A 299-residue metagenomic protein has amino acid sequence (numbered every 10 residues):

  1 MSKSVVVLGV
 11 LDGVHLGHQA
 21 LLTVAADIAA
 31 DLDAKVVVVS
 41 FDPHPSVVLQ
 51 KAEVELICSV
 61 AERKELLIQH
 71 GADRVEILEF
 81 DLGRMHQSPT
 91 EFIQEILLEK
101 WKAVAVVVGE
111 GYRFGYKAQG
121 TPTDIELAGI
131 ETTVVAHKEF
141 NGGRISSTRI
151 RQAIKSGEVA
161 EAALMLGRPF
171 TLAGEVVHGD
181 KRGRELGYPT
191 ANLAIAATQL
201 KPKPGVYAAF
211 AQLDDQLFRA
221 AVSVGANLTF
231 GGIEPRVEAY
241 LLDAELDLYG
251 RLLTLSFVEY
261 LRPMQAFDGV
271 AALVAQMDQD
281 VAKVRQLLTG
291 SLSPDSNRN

Functional and structural regions predicted by a protein language model:
S2-S59: N-terminal catalytic cores of NTP/NDP-binding nucleotidyl/phosphoryl-transfer enzymes
H15, L67, V106, A162 (+2 more regions): Residue-level signal for inorganic ion chemistry
A20, V24, E62, E161-R168 (+1 more regions): A non-catalytic, amphipathic alpha-helix used as a structural packing/dimerization or gating element in enzyme scaffolds
K35-V37, R74, A105, T133 (+2 more regions): A structural signal for isolated positions on well-ordered beta-strands in alpha/beta enzyme cores
V39-F41, L78-F80, V135-H137, G179: Conserved beta-strand termini and adjacent loop/short-helix elements that scaffold enzyme active sites in alpha/beta
P45-I130: N-terminal Rossmann-like or analogous alpha/beta NTP/dinucleotide-binding catalytic cores that position adenine
T121, E131-G225: Glycine-rich, Lys/Arg-enriched anion-binding loops that position phosphate/diphosphate groups for phosphoryl
G179-N299: Phosphate/ribose-recognition catalytic cores of enzymes acting on nucleotide-derived substrates
